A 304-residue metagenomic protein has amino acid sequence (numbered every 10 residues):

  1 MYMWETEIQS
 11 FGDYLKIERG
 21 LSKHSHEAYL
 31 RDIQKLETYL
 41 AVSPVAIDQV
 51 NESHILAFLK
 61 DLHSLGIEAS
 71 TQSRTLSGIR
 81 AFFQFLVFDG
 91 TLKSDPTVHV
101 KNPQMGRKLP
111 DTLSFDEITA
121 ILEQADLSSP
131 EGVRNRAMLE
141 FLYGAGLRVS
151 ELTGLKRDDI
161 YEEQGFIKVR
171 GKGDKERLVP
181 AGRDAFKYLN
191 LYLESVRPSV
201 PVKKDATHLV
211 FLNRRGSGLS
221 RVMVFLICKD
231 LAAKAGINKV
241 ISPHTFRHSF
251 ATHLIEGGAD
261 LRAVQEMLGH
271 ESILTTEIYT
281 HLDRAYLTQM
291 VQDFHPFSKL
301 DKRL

Functional and structural regions predicted by a protein language model:
M1-L304: Conserved catalytic core of the tyrosine transesterase superfamily
